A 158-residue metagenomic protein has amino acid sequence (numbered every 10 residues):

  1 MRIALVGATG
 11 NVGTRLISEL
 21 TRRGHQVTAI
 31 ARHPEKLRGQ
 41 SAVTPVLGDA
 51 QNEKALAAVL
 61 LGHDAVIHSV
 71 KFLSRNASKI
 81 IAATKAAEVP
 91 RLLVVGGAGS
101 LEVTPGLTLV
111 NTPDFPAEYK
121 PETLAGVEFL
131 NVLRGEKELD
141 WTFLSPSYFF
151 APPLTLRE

Functional and structural regions predicted by a protein language model:
I3-L5, V66, L92: Conserved hydrophobic beta-strands of the Rossmann-like cofactor-binding core in SDR/related NAD(P)H-dependent
I3-R23: N-terminal Rossmann NAD(P)H-binding glycine-rich loop of SDR-like oxidoreductase domains
A4, T28, T142: Conserved beta-strand positions in the Rossmann-like core of class I SAM-dependent methyltransferases
A8, R32, G97: Cofactor-binding loop segments of dinucleotide-utilizing enzymes, especially the Rossmann-like FAD- and NAD(P)+-binding
R23-V27, E138-D140: A generic structural motif
A29, P34-A87: NAD(P)H-binding glycine-rich loop region in Rossmannoid oxidoreductase-like domains and their noncatalytic homologs
V66, T155-E158: Short, intrinsically disordered, charge-balanced linker/junction segments flanking boundaries in proteins
F72-L156: Glycine-/Pro-rich loop/turn segments that contact NAD(P) or position catalytic residues in Rossmann-like domains
